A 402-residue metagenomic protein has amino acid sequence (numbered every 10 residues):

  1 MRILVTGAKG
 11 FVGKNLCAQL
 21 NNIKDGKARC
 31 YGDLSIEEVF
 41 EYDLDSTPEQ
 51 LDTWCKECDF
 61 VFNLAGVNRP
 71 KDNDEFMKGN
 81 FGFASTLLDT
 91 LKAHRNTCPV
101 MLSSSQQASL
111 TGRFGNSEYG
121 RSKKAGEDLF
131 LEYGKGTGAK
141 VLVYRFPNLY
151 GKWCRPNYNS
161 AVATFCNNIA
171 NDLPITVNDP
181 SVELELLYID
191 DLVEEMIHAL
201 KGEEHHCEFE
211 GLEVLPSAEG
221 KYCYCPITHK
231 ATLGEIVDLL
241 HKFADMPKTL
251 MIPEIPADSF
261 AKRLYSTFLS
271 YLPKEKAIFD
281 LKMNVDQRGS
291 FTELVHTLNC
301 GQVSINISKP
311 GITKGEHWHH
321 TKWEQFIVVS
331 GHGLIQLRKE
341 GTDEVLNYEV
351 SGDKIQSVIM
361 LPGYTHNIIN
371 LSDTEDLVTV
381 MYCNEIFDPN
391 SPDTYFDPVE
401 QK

Functional and structural regions predicted by a protein language model:
M1-G26: N-terminal Rossmann NAD(P)H-binding glycine-rich loop of SDR-like oxidoreductase domains
D43-T86, T90-H94, Q107-F114: NAD(P)H-binding glycine-rich loop region in Rossmannoid oxidoreductase-like domains and their noncatalytic homologs
S85-E127, G134-T137, V141-Y144: Conserved Rossmann-fold NAD(P)-dependent oxidoreductase catalytic core, especially the SDR/UDP-sugar
D128-W153, L173-V182, S217: Conserved beta-loop-beta element that borders a ligand/cofactor-binding pocket
P147, T164-L187, C207, P216-P226: A conserved pocket-lining segment of Rossmann-fold NAD(P)-dependent short-chain dehydrogenase/reductase
P156-T164, S181-G202, H206-C207, G234 (+1 more regions): Substrate-positioning beta->alpha
H198, G202-M283: Mid/C-terminal beta-alpha module of Rossmann-like enzyme folds, strongest in SDR-family dehydrogenases/epimerases
K276-E316: A short glycine-rich, His/Asp/Glu-containing loop-to-beta-strand
